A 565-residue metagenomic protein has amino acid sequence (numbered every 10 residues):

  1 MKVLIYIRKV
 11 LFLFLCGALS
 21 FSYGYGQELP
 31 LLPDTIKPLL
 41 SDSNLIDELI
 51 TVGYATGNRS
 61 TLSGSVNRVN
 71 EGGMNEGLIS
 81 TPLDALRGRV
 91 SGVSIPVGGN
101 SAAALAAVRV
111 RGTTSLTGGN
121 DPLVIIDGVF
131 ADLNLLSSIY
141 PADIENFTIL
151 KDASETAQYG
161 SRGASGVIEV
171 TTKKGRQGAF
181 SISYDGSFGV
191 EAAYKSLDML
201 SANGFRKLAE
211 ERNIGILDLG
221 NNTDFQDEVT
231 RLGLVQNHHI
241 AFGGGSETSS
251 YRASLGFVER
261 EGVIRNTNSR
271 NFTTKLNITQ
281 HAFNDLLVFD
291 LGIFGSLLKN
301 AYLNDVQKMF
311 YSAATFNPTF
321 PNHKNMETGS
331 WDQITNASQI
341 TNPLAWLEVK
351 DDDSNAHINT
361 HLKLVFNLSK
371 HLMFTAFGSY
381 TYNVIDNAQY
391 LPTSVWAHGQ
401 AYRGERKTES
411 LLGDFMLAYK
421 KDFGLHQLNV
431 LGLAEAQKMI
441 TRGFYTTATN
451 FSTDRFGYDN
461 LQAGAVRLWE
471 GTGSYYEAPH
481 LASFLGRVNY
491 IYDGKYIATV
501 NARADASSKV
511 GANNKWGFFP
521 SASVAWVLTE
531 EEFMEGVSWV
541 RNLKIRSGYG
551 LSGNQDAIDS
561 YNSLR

Functional and structural regions predicted by a protein language model:
M1-L276, H281-A282, L287-S296, P343 (+1 more regions): Short, small/polar-rich motifs associated with maturation and membrane association, primarily at protein termini
S60, R176-N221, V263-I264, T273 (+4 more regions): Surface-exposed loop/interface segments of Gram-negative outer-membrane beta-barrel transport/assembly proteins
A106, G166, F180, G186 (+8 more regions): Hydrophobic, lipid-facing positions within transmembrane beta-strands of outer-membrane proteins
T172-K174, G244-S246, F257, Q280-A282 (+8 more regions): Residue-level signature of outer-membrane beta-barrel architecture
G186, L255-E261, A498-S507, S547: Transmembrane beta-strand segments that form the barrel wall of outer-membrane beta-barrel proteins
T360-F366, Y380: Alpha-helical support elements that line or immediately flank enzyme active sites and cofactor-binding pockets
A512-W516: Short glycine/threonine-rich loop-to-helix capping motif typified by GTGT followed within a few residues by an Asp-Pro
